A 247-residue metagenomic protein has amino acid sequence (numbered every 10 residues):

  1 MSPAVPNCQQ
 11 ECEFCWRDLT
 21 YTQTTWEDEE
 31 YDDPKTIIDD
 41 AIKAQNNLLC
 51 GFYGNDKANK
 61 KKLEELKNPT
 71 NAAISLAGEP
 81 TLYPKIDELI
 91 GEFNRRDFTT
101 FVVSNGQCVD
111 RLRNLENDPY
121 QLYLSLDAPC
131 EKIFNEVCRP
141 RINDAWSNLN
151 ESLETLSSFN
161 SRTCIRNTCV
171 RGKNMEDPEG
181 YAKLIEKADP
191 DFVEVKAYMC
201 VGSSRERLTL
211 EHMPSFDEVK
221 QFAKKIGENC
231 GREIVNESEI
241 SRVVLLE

Functional and structural regions predicted by a protein language model:
M1-T36, D40-K43: Canonical Radical SAM [4Fe-4S] cluster-binding loop centered on the CxxxCxxC motif and its immediate flanking residues
E13-W16, I42, D87, G91-N94 (+2 more regions): Amphipathic alpha-helical interaction motifs in eukaryotic regulatory proteins
R17, E29-E30, N55-K60, S241-R242: Short amphipathic alpha-helical segments embedded in low-complexity Lys/Glu-rich regions
T36-K62: Short Fe-S-cluster ligation motifs
A41, Q45, L49, F93 (+3 more regions): Hydrophobic, Leu/Ile/Phe/Ala-enriched alpha-helical segments that form helix-helix packing faces
Y53-L210, P214-D217: Conserved AdoMet/S-adenosylmethionine-binding subsite of the radical SAM
D217-E247: C-terminal accessory regions of radical SAM enzymes
